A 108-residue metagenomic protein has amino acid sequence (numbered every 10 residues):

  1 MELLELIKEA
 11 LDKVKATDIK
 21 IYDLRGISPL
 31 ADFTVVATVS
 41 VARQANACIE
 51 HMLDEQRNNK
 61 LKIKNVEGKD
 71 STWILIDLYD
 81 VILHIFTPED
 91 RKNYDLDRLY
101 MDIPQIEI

Functional and structural regions predicted by a protein language model:
M1-L61, P104-I108: Ribosome large-subunit tunnel/peptidyl-transferase-proximal elements
L4-A10, S28, V66, Y79-I82 (+1 more regions): A near-ubiquitous, low-amplitude feature marking generic local secondary-structure context
D18-S28, K64-D80: Glycine/charge-rich, flexible interdomain linkers and switch-proximal surface loops that mediate coupling
G68-S71, L99-Y100, E107-I108: Short, intrinsically disordered/low-complexity patches at protein termini and at juxtamembrane boundaries
I74-D102: C-terminal structural segments of small proteins and small subunits
